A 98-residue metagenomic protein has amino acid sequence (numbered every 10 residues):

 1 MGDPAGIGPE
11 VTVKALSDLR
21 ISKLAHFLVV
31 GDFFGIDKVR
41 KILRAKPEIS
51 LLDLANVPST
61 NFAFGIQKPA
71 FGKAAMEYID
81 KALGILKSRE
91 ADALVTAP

Functional and structural regions predicted by a protein language model:
M1-P98: Contiguous, glycine/small-aliphatic-enriched amphipathic segments in soluble metabolic enzymes
